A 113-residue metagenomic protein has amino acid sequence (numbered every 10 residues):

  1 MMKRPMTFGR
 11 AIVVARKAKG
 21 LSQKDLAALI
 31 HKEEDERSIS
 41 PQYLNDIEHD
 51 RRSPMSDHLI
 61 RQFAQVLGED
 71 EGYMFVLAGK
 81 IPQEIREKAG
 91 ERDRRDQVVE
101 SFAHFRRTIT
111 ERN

Functional and structural regions predicted by a protein language model:
M1-L21, A28-L29: A short, Lys/Arg-rich alpha-helix, primarily the initiator
G20-D46: Short alpha-helical DNA-recognition segment
I30, E48, L59, A78: DNA major-groove recognition helix of helix-turn-helix
E33-E34, R51, A78-P82: The DNA-recognition helices of helix-turn-helix-type DNA-binding domains
S38, H49-Q65: Short, basic-rich loop-to-helix N-cap that marks the start of a DNA-contacting helix
Q62, Y73-V76: Short, solvent-exposed amphipathic helices
V76-N113: Interfacial/linker helices and their anchor residues that mediate assembly or domain coupling
